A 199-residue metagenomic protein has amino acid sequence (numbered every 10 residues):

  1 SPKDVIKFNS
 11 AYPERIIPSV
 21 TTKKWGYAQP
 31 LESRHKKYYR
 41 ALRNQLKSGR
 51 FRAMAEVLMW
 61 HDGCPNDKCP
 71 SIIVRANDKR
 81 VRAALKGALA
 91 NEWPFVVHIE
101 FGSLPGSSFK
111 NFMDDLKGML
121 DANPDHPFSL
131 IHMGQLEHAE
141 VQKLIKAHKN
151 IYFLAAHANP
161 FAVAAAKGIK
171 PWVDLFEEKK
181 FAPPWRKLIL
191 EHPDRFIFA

Functional and structural regions predicted by a protein language model:
S1-P2, K24, H132-E137: Short beta->alpha connector loops
P2-S103: Active-site gating/metal-coordination segments in enzymes
P70-F198: Catalytic pocket-lining loop regions of alpha/beta-barrel enzymes, especially the amidohydrolase/enolase/GH5 lineages
